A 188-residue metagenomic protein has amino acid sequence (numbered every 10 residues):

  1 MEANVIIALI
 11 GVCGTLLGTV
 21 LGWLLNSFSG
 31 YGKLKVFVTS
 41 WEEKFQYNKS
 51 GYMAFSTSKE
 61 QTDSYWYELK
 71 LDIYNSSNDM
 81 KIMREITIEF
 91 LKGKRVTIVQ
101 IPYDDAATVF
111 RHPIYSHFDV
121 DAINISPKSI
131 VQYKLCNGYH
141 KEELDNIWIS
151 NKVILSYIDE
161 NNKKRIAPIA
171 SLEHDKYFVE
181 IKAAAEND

Functional and structural regions predicted by a protein language model:
M1-K134, Y139-D188: Membrane-aqueous junction of the first/signal-anchor transmembrane helix in small integral membrane proteins
